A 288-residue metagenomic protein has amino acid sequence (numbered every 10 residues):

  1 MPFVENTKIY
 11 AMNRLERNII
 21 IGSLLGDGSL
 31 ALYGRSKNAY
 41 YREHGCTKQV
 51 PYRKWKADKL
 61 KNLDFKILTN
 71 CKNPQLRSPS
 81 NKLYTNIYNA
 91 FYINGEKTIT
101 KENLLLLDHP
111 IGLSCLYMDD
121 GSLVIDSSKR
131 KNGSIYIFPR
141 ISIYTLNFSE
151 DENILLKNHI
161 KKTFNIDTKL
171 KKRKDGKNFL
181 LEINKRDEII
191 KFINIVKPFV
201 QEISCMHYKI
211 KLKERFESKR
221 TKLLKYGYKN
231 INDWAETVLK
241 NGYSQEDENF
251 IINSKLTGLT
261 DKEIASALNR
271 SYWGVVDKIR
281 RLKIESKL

Functional and structural regions predicted by a protein language model:
M1-L288: Internal intein/HINT superfamily modules and their associated LAGLIDADG
